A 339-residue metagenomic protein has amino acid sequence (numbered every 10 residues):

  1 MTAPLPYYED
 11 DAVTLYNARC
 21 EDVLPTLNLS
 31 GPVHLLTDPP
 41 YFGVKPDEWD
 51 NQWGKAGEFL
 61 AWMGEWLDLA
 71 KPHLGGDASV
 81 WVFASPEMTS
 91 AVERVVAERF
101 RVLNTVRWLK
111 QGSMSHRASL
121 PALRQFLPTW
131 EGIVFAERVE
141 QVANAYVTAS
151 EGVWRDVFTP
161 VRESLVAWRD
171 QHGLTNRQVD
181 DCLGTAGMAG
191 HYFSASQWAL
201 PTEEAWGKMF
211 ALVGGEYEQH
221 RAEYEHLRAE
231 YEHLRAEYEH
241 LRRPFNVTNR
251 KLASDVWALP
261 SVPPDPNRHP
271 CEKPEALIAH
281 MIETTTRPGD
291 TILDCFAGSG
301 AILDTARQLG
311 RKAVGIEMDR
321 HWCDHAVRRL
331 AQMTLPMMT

Functional and structural regions predicted by a protein language model:
T2-D10, Q332-T339: Positively charged, low-complexity nucleic-acid-binding target-recognition regions
A3-G315, H321-C323: Core catalytic lobe of class I
A326-V327: Conserved SAM-binding loop
